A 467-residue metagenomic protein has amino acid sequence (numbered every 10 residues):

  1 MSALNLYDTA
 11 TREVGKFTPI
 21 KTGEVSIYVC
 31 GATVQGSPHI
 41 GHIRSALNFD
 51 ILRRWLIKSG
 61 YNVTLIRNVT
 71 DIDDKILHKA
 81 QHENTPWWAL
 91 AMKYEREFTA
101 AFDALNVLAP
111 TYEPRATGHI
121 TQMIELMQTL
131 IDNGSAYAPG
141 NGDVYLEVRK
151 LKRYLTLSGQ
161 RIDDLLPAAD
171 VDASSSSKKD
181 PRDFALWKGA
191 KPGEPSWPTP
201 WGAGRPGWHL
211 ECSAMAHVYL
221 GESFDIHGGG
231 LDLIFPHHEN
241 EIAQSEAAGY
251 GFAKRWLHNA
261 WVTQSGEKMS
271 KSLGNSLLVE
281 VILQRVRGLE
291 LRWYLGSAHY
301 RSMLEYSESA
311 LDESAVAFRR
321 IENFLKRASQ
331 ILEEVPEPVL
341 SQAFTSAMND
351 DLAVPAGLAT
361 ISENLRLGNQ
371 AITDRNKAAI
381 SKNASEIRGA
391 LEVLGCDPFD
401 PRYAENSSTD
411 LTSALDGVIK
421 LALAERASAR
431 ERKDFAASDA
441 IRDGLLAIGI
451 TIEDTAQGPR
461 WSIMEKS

Functional and structural regions predicted by a protein language model:
M1-Q35, D50, T121-S329: Alpha-helical recognition segments enriched in aromatics with Gly/Pro capping that present substrate-recognition
T11-V14, I20-N106, W461: N-terminal, positively charged nucleic-acid-binding surface of large information/translation enzymes
I57, D103, I131-D132, L257 (+1 more regions): Alpha-helix C-terminal capping/helix-coil junction sites
Y61, S135, I450: Short phosphate-binding/catalytic loops that engage adenosine nucleotides
V69-D74, E95-F98, L108-M123, N141-K150: Short, glycine/charge-rich beta-strand/loop segments that flank catalytic centers and engage negatively charged groups
A80-W87, T111-T117, G230-L231: The substrate-binding groove and active-site-proximal loops of carbohydrate-active enzymes, especially glycoside
K268-K271, N275-S467: Structural preference for alpha-helix termini/caps and helix-kink/transition segments
